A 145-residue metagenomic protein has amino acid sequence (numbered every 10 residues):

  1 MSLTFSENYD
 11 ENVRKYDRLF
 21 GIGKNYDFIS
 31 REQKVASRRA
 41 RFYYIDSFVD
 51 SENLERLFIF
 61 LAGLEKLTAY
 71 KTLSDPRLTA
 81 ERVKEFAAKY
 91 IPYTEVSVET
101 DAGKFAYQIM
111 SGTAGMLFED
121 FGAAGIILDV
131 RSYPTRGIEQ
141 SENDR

Functional and structural regions predicted by a protein language model:
M1-R145: Membrane-embedded alpha-helical signal segments
